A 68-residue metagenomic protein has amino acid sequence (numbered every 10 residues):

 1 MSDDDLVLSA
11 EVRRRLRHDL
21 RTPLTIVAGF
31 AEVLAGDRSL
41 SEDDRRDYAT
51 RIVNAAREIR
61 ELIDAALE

Functional and structural regions predicted by a protein language model:
M1-E11, I63-E68: Conserved signal-transmission helix
S9-R13, R45, A49: Short hydrophobic alpha-helix at the HAMP-DHp boundary and the N-terminal turn of the DHp
R14-H18: Conserved phosphoacceptor histidine of two-component systems
G29-L40: Conserved C-terminal segment of the DHp
N54-I59: Short alpha-helical segment of the dimerization/phosphotransfer core of two-component systems
